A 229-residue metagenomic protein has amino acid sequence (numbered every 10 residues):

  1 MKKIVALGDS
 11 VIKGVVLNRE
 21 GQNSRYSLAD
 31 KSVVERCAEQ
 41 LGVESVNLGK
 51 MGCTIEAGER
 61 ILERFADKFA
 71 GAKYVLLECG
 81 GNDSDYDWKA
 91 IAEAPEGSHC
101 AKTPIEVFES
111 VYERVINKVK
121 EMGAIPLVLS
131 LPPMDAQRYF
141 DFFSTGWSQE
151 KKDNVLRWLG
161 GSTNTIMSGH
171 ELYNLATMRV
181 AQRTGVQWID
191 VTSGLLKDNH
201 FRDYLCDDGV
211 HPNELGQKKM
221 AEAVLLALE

Functional and structural regions predicted by a protein language model:
M1-G49, A66-G71, V75: Serine-esterase "nucleophile elbow" of acetyl-processing enzymes
D9, V15, K50-C53, G81-N82 (+2 more regions): Gly/Ser/Thr-rich helix-start
I12, M51-T54, P133, N164: Short histidine/acidic/glycine/proline-rich micro-motifs that form metal- and phosphate-coordinating active-site loops
V16, E59, H200: A short local structural element in Rossmann-fold oxidoreductases
D30, G58, V111-Y112: Amphipathic coiled-coil/heptad-repeat helices and related helical stalk/stem segments that mediate oligomerization
V43-E44, G49-M51, P132, L195: Short, solvent-exposed turn/loop segments enriched in Gly/Ser/Thr/Pro and often Arg
C53-E63: Structural motif
E63-E229: Alpha-helical cap/lid subdomain in secreted, periplasmic, or secretory-pathway luminal O-acyl-processing enzymes
